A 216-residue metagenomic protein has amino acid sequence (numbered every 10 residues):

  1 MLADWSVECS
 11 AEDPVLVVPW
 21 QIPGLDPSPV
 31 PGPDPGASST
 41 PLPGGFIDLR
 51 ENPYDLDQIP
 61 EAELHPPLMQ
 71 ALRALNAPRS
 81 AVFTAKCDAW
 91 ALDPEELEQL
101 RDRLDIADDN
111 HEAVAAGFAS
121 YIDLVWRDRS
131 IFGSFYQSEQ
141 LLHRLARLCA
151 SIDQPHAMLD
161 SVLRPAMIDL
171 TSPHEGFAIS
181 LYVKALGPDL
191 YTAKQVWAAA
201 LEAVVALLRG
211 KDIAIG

Functional and structural regions predicted by a protein language model:
M1-V114: N-terminal low-complexity, intrinsically disordered segments
A85-G216: Intrinsic disorder/low-complexity polar-acidic segments
